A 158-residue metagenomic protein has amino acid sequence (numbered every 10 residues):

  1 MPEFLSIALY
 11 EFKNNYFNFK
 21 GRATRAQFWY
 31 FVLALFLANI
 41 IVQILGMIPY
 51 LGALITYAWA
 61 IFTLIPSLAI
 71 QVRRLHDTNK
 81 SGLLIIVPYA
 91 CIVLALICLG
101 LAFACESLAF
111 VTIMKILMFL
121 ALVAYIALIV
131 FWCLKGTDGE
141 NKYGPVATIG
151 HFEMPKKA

Functional and structural regions predicted by a protein language model:
M1-A38, P66-L84, V130-A158: Membrane-interface extramembranous regions at the lipid-water interface
A26-Q71, S81-C133: Hydrophobic alpha-helical transmembrane segments in multi-pass membrane proteins
